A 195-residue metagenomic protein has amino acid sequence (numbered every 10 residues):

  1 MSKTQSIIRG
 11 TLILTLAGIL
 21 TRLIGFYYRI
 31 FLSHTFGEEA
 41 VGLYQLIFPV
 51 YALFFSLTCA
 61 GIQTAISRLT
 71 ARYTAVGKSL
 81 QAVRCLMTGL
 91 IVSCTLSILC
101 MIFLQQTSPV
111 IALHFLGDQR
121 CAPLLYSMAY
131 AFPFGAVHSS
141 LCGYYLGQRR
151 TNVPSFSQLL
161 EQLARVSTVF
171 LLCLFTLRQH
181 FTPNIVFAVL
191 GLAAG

Functional and structural regions predicted by a protein language model:
M1-I24, L80, R84, T151: N-terminal membrane topogenesis motif
I8, Q45, K78-T95: Interfacial transmembrane-helix starts/ends
L32-L53, R120-P123, I185-L190: Interfacial/gating helices of multi-pass transporter permease domains
Q45-T70, T74, S93, Y130-F134: Small-residue-rich midsections of specific transmembrane alpha-helices
L99-Q119, R178: Short membrane-interface helical motifs at transmembrane helix boundaries in multi-pass membrane transporters
V110, G117-L141: Alpha-helical transmembrane segments of multi-pass membrane proteins
G135-S157: Membrane-interface junctions at transmembrane-helix termini in multi-pass inner-membrane proteins
R149-N152, L163-G195: Membrane-interface helix-loop junctions in multi-pass transport and translocation proteins
